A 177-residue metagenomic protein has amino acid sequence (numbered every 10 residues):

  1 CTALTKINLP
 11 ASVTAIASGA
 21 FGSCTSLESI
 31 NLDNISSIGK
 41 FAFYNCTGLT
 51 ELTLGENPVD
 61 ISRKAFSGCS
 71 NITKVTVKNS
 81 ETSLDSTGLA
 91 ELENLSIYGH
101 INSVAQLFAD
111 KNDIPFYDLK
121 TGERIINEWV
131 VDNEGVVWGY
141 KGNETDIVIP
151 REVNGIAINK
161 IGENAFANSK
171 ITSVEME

Functional and structural regions predicted by a protein language model:
C1-A15, C24-S37, T47-D60, C69-S83 (+6 more regions): Structural signature of tandem-repeat unit edges
A17-G22, G39-Y44, S62-A65, G88 (+1 more regions): Consensus positions within tandem repeat domains that build extended binding/scaffold surfaces
